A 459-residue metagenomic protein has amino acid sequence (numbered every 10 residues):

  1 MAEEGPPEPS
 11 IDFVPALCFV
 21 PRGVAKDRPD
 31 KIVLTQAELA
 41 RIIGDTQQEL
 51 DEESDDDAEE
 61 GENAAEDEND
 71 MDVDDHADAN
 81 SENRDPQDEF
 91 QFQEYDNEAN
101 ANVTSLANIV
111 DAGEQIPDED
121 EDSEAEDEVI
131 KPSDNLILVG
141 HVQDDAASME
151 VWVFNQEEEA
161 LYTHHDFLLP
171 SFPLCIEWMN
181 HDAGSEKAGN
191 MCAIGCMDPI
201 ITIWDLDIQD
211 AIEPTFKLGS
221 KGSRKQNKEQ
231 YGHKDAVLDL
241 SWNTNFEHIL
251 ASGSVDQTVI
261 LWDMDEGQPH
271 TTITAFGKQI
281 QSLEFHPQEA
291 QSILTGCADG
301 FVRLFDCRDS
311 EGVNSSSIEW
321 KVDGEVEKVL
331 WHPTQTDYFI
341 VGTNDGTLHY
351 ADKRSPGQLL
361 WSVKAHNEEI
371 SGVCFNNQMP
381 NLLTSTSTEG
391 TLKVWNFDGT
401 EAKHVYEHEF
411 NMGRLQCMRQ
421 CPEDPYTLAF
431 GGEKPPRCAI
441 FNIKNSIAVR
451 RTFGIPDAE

Functional and structural regions predicted by a protein language model:
A2-C175, K187-A193, Q209-E213, T427-A429 (+1 more regions): Acidic and/or Ser/Thr-rich intrinsically disordered tails and linkers that flank eukaryotic scaffold proteins
P132-S133, E177-G189, L240-E247, E266 (+5 more regions): Loop/turn segments within WD40 beta-propeller blades
D144-M149, D198-T202, D235-L238, H248 (+13 more regions): Short coil/turn segments within WD40 beta-propeller repeats
N155, D207-Q209, M264-G267, C307-S310 (+3 more regions): Short loop/turn segments that connect beta-strands within beta-propeller blades
H164-F167, P214-G232, P269-A275, L283 (+8 more regions): Short C-terminal beta-strands that terminate individual repeats in beta-propeller domains, predominantly WD40 blades
S171-N180, R224-N243, K278-F285, K321-T334 (+2 more regions): Canonical WD40 repeat/beta-propeller blade segments in eukaryotic WD-repeat proteins
W361-C374, T400-E423, D457-E459: Conserved blade-ending motifs and adjacent loop-strand segments that build the rim/top face of beta-propeller domains
